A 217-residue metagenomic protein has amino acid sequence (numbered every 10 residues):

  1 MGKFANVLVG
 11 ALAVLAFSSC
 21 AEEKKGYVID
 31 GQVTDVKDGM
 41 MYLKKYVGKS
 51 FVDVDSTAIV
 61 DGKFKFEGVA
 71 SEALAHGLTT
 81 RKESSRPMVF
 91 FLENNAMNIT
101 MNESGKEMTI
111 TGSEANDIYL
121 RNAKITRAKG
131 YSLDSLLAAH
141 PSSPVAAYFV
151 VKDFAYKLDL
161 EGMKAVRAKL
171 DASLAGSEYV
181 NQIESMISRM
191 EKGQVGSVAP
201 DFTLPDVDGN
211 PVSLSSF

Functional and structural regions predicted by a protein language model:
M1-G31: Bacterial Sec-dependent N-terminal signal peptides
G10, V52, D153, V207: Short, flexible active-site loop motifs that bind/organize anionic cofactors or intermediates
C20-A21, V28, I110, N116 (+2 more regions): N-terminal targeting signals for export/organelle localization
C20-H140: A non-transmembrane, solvent-exposed segment enriched in polar/low-complexity residues
I59-K63, D171, V180, S213-S215: Secondary-structure boundary/capping motif
N181-S216: N-terminal "domain-start" segment that seeds a small globular fold
